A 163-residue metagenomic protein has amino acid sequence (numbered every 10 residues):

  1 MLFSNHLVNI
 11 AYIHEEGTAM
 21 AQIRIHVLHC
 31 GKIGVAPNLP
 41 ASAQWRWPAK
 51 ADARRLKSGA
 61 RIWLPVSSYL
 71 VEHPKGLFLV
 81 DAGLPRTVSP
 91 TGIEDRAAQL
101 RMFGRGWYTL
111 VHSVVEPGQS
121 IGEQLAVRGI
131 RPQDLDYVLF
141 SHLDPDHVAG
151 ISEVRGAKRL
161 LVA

Functional and structural regions predicted by a protein language model:
L2-E123, Y137: Metallo-beta-lactamase
R86, D146-H147: Glycine-rich nucleotide phosphate-binding loop and flanking beta-alpha elements of Rossmann-like dinucleotide-binding
L125-P132: Phosphate/pyrophosphate-binding loops at sites that engage ATP/ADP/AMP, CoA/4′-phosphopantetheine, polyphosphate
L135-D146: Metallo-beta-lactamase
G150: Short Gly/Thr/Asp-enriched flexible loops that form oxyanion-binding sites at enzyme active sites
E153-G156: Short, conserved loop/helix-junction motifs that constitute active-site signature segments in enzyme catalytic cores
R159-A163: Short internal beta-strands
